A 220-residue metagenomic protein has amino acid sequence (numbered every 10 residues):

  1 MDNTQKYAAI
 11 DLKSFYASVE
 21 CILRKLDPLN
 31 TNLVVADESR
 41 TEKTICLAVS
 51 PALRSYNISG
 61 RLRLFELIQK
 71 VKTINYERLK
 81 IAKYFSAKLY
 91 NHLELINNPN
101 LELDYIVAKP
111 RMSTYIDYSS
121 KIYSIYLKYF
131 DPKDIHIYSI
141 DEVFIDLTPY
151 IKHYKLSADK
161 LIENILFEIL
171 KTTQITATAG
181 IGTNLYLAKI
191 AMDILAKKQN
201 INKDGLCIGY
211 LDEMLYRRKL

Functional and structural regions predicted by a protein language model:
M1-I140, F144, I151, D193-I194: Residues that scaffold, gate, or flank divalent-cation-dependent active/transport sites
T114, L156-S157: Short, surface-exposed alpha-helical recognition segments that flank or form part of ligand/macromolecule-binding
V143-K152, Y186, L220: Active-site-proximal beta-alpha loop/turn segments in soluble metabolic enzymes
S157-L220: Long, highly charged, low-complexity intrinsically disordered interaction regions that mediate electrostatic DNA/RNA
